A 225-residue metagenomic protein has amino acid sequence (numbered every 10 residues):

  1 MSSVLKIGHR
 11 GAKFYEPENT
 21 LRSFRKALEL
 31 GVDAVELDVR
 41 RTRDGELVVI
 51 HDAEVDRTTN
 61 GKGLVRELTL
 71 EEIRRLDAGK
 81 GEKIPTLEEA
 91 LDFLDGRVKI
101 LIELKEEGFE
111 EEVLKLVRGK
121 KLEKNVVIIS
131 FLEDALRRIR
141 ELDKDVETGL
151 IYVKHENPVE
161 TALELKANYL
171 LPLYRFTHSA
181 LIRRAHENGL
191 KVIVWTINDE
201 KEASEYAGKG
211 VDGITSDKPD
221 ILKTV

Functional and structural regions predicted by a protein language model:
M1-V225: Phosphate-group recognition and catalysis centered on beta-loop-alpha active-site segments
